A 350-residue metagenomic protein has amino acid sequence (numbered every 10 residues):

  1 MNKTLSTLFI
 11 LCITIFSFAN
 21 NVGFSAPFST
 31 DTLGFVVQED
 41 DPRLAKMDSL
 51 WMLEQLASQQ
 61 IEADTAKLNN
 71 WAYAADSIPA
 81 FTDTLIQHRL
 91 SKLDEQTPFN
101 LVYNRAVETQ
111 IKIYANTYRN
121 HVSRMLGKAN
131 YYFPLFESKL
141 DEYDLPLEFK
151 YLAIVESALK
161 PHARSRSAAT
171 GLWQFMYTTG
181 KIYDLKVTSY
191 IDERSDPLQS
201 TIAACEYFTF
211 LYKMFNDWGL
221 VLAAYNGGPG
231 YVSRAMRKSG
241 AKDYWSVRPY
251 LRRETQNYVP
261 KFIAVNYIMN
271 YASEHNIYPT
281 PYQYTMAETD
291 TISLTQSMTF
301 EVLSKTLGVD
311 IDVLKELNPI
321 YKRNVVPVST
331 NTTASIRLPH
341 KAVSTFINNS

Functional and structural regions predicted by a protein language model:
M1-T32: Bacterial Sec-dependent N-terminal signal peptides
N20-Y143: An acidic, Gly/Ser/Thr/Pro-rich helix-cap/linker signature
S77-R124, Y131, E142-Y143, V187-Y190 (+2 more regions): Extracytoplasmic and endomembrane cell-envelope/extracellular-matrix remodeling and assembly machinery
A106, A163-D184: Short, surface-exposed glycine/acidic/tryptophan-bearing loops
P146-A153, T170, W218-A223: Alpha-helical scaffolds flanking conserved acidic
L147-F149, G180-I182, R237: Active-site-adjacent bridging/hinge elements
